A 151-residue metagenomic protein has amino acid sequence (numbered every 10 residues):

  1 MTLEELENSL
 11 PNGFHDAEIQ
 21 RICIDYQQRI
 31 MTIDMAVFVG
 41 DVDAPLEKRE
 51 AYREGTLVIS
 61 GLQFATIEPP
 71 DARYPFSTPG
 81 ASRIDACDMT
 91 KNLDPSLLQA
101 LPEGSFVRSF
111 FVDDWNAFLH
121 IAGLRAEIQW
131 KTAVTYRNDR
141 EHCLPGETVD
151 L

Functional and structural regions predicted by a protein language model:
M1-L151: Surface-exposed, interaction-prone regions used to assemble/regulate multi-protein complexes
